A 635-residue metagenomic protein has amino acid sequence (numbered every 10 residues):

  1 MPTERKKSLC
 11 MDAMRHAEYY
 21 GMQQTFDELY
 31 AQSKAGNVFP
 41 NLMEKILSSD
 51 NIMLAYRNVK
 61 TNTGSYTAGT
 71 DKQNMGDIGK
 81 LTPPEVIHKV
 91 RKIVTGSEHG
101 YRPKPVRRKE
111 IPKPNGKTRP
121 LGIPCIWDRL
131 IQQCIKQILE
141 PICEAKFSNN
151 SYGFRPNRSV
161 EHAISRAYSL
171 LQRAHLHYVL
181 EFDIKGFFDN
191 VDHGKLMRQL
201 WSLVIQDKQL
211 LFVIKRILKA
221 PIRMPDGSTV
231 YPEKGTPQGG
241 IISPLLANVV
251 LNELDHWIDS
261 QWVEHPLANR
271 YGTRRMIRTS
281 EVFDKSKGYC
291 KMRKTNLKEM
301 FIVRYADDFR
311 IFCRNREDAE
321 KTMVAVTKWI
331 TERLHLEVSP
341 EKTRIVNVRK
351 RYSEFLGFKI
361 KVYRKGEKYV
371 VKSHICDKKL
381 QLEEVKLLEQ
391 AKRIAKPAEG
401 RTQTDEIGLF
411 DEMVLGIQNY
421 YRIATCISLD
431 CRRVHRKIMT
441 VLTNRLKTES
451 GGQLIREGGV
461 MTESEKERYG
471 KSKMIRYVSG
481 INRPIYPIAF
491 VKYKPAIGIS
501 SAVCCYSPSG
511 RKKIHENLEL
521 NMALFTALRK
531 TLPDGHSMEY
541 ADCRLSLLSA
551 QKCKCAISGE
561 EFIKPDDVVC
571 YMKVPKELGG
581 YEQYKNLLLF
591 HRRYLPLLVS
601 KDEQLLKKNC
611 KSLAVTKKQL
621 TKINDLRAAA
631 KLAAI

Functional and structural regions predicted by a protein language model:
M1-K34, L267-K285, K291, A614-I635: Intrinsically disordered, low-complexity and often Lys/Arg-enriched segments
S8, A17-I241: Conserved pre-catalytic core of RNA-dependent polymerases
P105, N149-N150, R155, H162-P340 (+2 more regions): Conserved polymerase palm-domain catalytic core
K219, S228, L334-R401, V414: A conserved non-catalytic segment of reverse transcriptases and RNA-directed RNA polymerases corresponding to the late
K378-Q453: Right-hand nucleic-acid polymerase module
V434-K437, N444-G535: Extended C-terminal regions of large enzymes
H515-I557, Y581, K631: Short, charged surface segments at domain edges that flank catalytic/cofactor-binding sites
G559-R592, E603: Histidine-centered nuclease catalytic patch
